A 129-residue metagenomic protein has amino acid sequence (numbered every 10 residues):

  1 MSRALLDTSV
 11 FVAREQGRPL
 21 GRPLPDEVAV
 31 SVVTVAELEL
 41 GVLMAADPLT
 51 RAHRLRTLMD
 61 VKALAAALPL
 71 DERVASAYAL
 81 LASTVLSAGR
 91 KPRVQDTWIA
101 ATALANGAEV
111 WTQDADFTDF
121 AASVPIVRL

Functional and structural regions predicted by a protein language model:
M1-T34, L40-M59: Short, well-structured N-terminal submotif of metal-dependent ribonuclease cores
D7, S31, K91-R93, D114: Histidine- and aromatic-rich ligand-binding microenvironments
G17-R18, G41-A45, L81, A88 (+1 more regions): Residue-level signal for well-ordered alpha-helical positions
E37, A77, D119-F120: Phosphate- and divalent-cation-binding pockets in alpha/beta enzyme and binding domains that engage nucleotide-derived
A65-W111: Active-site neighborhoods of divalent-metal-dependent phosphate/nucleic-acid chemistry enzymes
A100, L104-L129: Acidic, PIN/NYN-like endoribonuclease modules and their adjacent C-terminal/linker elements
